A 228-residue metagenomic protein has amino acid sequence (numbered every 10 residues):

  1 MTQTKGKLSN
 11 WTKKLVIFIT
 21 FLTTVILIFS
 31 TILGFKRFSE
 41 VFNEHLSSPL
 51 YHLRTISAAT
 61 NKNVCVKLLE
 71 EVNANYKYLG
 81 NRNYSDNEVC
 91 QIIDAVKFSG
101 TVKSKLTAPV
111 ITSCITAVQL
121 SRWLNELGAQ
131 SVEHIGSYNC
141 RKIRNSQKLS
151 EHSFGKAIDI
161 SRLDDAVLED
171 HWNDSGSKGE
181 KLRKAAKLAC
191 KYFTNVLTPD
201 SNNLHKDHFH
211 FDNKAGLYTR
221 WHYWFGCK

Functional and structural regions predicted by a protein language model:
K5-T24: N-terminal Sec-pathway targeting helices
I26-H45: Membrane-interface motif at the C-terminal end of an N-terminal transmembrane signal
K36, N83-I93, S121, S131-E133 (+1 more regions): Catalytic cores and adjacent binding grooves of peptidoglycan-active enzymes
S39-S57: Alpha-helical membrane-targeting segments
R54-E133: Active-site acidic/histidine clusters and adjacent loop/turn architecture that either coordinate catalytic ions
S131-I143: Acidic, glycine-rich low-complexity/disordered segments
R141-N145, R220-W221: Extracytoplasmic/secreted cell-surface and envelope-processing proteins
